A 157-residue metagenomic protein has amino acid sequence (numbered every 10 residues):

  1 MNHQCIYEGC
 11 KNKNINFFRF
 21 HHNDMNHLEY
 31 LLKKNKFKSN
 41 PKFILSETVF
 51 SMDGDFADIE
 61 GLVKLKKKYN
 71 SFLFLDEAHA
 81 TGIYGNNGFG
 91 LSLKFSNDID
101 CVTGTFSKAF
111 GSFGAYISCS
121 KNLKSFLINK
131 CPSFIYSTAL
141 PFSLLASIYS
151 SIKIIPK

Functional and structural regions predicted by a protein language model:
M1, H22-D24, L140-S143: Short beta->alpha linker loops
M1-K13: Substrate-binding/gating loop at the entrance of the active-site cleft, primarily in PLP-dependent aminotransferase-like
Q4, M25-N26, T48-D53, A80-I83 (+1 more regions): Short, small-residue-enriched loops and turns at beta-alpha junctions that line or gate enzyme active sites
G9-N12, L31, Y116, K130: Residue-level signal for well-ordered alpha-helical positions
C10-N12, K36-F37, K42, L93-N97 (+1 more regions): Solvent-exposed alpha-helices and their adjacent loops that cap or buttress functional pockets in soluble metabolic
I15-L75: Active-site phosphate-binding strand-loop segment of PLP-dependent enzymes
Y69-F72, H79, Y84-K157: Active-site C-terminal subdomain of aminotransferase-like
